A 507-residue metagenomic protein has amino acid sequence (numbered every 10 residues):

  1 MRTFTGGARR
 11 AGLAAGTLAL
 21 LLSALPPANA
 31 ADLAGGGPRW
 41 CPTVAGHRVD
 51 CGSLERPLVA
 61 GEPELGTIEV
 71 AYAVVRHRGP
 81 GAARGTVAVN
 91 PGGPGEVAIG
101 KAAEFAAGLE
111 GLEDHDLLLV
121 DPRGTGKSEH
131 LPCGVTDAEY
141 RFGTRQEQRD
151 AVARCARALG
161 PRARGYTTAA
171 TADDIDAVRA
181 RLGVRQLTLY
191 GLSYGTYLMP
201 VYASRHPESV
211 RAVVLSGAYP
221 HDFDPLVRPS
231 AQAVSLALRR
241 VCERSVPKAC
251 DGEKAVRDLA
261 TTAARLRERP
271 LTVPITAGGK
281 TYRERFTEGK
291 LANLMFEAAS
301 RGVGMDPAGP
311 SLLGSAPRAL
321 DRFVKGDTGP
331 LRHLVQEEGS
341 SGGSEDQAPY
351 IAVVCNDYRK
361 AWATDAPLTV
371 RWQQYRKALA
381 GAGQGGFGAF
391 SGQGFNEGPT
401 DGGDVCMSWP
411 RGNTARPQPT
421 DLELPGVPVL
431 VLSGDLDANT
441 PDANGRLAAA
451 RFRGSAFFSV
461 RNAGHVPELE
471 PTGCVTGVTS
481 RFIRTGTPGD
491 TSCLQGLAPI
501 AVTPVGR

Functional and structural regions predicted by a protein language model:
M1-A31, L54, I175: Secretory targeting and sorting signals
L33-K290, A352, Y358, W362-R507: Gly/Pro-rich cap/lid or specificity-loop segments adjacent to the active site
R162, S245, E297-G302, E337-E338 (+1 more regions): Alpha-helix C-capping/helix-to-loop hinge sites
Y219-A237, D321, T328-G343: Flexible "cap/lid" loop of the alpha/beta hydrolase fold
D258, T262-R265, S315, A319 (+1 more regions): Charge-rich, solvent-exposed alpha-helical interaction surfaces
R269, R318-P330, E337, W362 (+1 more regions): Short loop/turn hinge sites at secondary-structure boundaries
P274-L294, S300-G302, S340-A348: Structural motif
E297-D321, K360-A366, T487: Short helix-capping/linker segments at secondary-structure and domain boundaries
